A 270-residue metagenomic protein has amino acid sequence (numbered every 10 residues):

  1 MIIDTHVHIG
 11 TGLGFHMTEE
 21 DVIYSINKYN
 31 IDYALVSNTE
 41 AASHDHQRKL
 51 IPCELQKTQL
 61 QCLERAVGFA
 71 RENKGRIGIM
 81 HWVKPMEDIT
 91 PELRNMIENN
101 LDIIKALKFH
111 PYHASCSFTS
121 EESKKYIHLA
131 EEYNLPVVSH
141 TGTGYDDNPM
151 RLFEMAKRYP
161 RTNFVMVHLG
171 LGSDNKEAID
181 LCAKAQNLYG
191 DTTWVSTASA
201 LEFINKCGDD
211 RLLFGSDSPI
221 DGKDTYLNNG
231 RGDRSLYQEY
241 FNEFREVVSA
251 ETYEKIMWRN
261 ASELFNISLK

Functional and structural regions predicted by a protein language model:
M1-Q61: An N-terminally biased module of ancient metal coordination in phosphate/nucleic-acid-related enzymes
I3-V7, A34-V36, I77-H81, K105-F109 (+4 more regions): Hydrophobic faces of well-ordered beta-strands that scaffold small-molecule active sites in alpha/beta enzyme cores
G10-G12, A41-H44, P85-I89, A114 (+4 more regions): Active-site environment of divalent metal-dependent phosphoester hydrolases
Y29-Q56, L101-I104, T162, S218-G222 (+1 more regions): Active-site gating loops and adjacent loop-to-helix segments of metal-dependent hydrolytic enzymes
I31, G75, E132, R161 (+1 more regions): Active-site acidic short loop of glycosyltransferases
K49-V138, K184, L188-Y189: Active-site gating/metal-coordination segments in enzymes
I89-E98, S117-Y126, Y145-Y159, D174-C182 (+1 more regions): Distinct, well-ordered alpha-helical segments
N163, G170-K270: H/E-rich (His + Asp/Glu) clusters that bind or coordinate divalent metals
